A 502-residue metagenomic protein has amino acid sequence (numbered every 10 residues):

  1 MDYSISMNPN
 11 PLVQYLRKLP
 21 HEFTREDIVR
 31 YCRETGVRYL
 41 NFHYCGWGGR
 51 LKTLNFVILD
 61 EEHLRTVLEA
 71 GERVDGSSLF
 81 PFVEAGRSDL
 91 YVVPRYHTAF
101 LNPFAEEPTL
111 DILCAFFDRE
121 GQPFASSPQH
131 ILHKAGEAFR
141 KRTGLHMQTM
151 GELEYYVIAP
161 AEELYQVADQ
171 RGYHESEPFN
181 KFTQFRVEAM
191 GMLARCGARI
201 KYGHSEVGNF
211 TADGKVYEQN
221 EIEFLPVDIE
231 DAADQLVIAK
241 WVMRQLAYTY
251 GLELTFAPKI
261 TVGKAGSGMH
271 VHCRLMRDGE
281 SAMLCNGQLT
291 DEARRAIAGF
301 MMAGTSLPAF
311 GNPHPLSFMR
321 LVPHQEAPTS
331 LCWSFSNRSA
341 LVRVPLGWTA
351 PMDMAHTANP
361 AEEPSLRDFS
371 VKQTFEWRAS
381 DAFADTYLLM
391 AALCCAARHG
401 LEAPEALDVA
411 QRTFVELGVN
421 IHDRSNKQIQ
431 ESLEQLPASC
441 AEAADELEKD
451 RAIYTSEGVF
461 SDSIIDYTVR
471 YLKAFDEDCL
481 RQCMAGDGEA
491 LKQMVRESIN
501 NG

Functional and structural regions predicted by a protein language model:
D2-G502: Glycine-rich, acidic/polar active-site loops that bind/position phosphate-bearing ligands
